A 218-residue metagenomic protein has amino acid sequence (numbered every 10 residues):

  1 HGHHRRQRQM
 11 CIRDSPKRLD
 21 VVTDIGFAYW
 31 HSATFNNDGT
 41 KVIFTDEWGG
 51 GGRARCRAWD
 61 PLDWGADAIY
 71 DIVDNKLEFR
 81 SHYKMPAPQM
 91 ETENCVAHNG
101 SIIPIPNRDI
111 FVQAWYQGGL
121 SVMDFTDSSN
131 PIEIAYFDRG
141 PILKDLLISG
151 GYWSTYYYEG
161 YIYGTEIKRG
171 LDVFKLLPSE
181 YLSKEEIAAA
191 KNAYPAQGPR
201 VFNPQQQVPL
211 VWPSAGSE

Functional and structural regions predicted by a protein language model:
H1-I12: Single conserved hydrophobic/aromatic residue that forms the stacking wall/gate of nucleotide- or nucleobase-binding
K17-D20, E78-R80, P131-I134, L182: A structural motif specific to WD40 beta-propellers
T23-Y29, H82-H98, N130-Y157, Y194: Conserved blade-ending motifs and adjacent loop-strand segments that build the rim/top face of beta-propeller domains
G26-Y29, G50-R53, M90, G119-S121 (+4 more regions): Flexible loop/turn segments at secondary-structure boundaries
H31-D38, W48, N94-N107, G151-Y158 (+1 more regions): Structural signature of eukaryotic scaffold interfaces centered on beta-propeller domains
K41-I132: Loop/turn-rich, solvent-exposed surfaces of beta-rich toroidal or solenoidal domains
D145-E218: Blade-level signature of beta-propeller repeat domains, shared across WD40, Kelch, NHL, RCC1 and BNR/Asp-box propellers
